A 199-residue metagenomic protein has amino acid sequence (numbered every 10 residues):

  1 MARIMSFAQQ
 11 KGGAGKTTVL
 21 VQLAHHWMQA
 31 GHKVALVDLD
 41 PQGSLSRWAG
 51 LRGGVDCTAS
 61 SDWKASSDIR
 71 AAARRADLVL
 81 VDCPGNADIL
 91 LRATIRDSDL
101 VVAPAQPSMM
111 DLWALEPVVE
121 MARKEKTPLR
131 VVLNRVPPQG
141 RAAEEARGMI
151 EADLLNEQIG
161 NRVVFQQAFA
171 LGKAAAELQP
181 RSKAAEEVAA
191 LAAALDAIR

Functional and structural regions predicted by a protein language model:
I4-A14, V21-R92, E120, Q166-E177: P-loop/Walker-type NTP enzyme "switch/lid" segment
L36, V81, A103, V131-L133: Structural beta-sheet core signal
P41-G43, M109, V136-G140, V163-V164: Conserved nucleotide-binding/hydrolysis micro-motifs of P-loop NTPases
N86-S108: Inter-motif core of Ras-like GTPase G domains
L112-N134: Conserved C-terminal guanine-recognition region of P-loop GTPase G domains, centered on the G4
P137, R147-A174: Beta-strand-loop-alpha "switch" segments that mediate conformational coupling across diverse proteins
A175-R199: NTP-binding/hydrolysis catalytic cores, primarily Walker-type P-loop NTPases
